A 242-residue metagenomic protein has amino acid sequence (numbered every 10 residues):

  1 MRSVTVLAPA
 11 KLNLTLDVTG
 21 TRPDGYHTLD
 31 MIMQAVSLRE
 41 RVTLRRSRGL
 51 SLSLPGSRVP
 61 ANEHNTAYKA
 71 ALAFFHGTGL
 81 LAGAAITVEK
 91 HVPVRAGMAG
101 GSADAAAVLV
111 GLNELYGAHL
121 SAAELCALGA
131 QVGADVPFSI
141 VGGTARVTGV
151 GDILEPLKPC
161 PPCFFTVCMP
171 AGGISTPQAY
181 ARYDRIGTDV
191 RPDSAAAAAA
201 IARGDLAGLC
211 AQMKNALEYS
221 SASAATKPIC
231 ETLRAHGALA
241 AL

Functional and structural regions predicted by a protein language model:
M1-A96, E114-A123, C160-P161, M169-G172: ATP-binding N-lobe of GHMP and related small-molecule kinases
M31-M33, C126, V136, D152-K158: A generic local secondary-structure boundary/capping motif
R48-P60, V108, R203-M213: Short, basic/glycine-rich phosphate-binding loops at helix/coil junctions that contact nucleotide phosphates
A70-G77, E124, L128-Q131, P228 (+1 more regions): Generic non-transmembrane alpha-helical segments
G83, A105, L109-R146: Contiguous, small/hydrophobic- and glycine-enriched helical/loop subdomains that border and often "cap" functional
T87-Y116, A134, A238-L242: Glycine/serine-rich anion-binding loops at beta->alpha junctions that coordinate negatively charged ligand groups
V141, R146-L239: Conserved, helical-rich catalytic subdomain that frames metal- and/or nucleotide-binding sites in enzyme alpha/beta
